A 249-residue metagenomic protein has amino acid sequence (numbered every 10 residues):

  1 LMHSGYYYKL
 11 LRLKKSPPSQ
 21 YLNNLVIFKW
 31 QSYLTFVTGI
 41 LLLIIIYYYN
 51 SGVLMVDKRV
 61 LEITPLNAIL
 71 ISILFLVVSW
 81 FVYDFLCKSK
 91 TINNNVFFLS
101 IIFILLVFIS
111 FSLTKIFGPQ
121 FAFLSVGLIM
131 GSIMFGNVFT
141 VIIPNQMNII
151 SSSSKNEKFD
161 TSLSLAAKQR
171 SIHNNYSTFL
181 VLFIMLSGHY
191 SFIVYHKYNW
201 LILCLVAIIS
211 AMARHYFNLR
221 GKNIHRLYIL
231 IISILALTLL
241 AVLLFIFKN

Functional and structural regions predicted by a protein language model:
L1-N249: Polytopic transmembrane helical bundles with strong interfacial aromatic enrichment
